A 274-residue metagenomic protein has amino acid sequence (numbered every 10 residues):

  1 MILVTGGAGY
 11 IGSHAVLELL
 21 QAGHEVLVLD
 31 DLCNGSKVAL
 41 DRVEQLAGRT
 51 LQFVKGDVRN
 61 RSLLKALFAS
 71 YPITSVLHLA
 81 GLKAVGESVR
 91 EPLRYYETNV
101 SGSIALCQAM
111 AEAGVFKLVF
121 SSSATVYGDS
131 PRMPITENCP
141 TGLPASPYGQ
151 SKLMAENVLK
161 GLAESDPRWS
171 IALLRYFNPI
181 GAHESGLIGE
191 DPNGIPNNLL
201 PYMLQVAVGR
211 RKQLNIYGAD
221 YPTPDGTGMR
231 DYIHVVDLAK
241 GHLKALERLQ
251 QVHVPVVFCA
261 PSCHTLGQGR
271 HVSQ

Functional and structural regions predicted by a protein language model:
M1-S75, I195: N-terminal Rossmann/SDR dinucleotide-binding element
T5, V76-A80, L118-S123, L174-P179: SDR active-site strand-loop-helix element
H14, E18, A109, V158: Rossmann-fold NAD(P)-dependent oxidoreductase module
K37, A84-G86, D129-R132: Helix N-cap/beta-alpha junction loops of NAD(P)-dependent oxidoreductase domains
V58-T98: NAD(P)H-binding glycine-rich loop region in Rossmannoid oxidoreductase-like domains and their noncatalytic homologs
R90-A105, E112, F116-K117, V126-N178 (+1 more regions): Catalytic helix-loop patch of NAD(P)-dependent Rossmann-fold dehydrogenases
L199-Q274: C-terminal substrate-binding subdomain of Rossmann-fold SDR/epimerase-dehydratase oxidoreductases
